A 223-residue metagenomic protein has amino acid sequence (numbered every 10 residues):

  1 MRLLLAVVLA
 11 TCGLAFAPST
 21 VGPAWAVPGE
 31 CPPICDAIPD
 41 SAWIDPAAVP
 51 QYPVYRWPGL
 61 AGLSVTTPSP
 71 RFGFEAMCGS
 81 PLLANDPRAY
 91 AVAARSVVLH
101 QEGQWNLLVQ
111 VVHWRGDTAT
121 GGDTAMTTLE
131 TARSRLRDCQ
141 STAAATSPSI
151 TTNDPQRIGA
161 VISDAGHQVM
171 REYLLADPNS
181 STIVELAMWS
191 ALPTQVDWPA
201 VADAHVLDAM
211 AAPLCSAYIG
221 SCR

Functional and structural regions predicted by a protein language model:
M1-A26: Secretory targeting and sorting signals
A24-P28, R71-F72, A132, D208 (+1 more regions): Residue-level signal for mature regions of secreted extracellular proteins and peptides
W25-R95, R223: N-terminal "mature-domain start" segment
G59, L63-T66, G73, M126-R171: Short Gly/Thr-rich strand-loop-strand
A91-T124: A short acidic-to-branched-hydrophobic micro-motif
G121-T128, A132, A202, V206 (+1 more regions): Stable alpha-helical elements in mature extracytoplasmic
A143-R223: A short, solvent-exposed beta-edge/loop patch
